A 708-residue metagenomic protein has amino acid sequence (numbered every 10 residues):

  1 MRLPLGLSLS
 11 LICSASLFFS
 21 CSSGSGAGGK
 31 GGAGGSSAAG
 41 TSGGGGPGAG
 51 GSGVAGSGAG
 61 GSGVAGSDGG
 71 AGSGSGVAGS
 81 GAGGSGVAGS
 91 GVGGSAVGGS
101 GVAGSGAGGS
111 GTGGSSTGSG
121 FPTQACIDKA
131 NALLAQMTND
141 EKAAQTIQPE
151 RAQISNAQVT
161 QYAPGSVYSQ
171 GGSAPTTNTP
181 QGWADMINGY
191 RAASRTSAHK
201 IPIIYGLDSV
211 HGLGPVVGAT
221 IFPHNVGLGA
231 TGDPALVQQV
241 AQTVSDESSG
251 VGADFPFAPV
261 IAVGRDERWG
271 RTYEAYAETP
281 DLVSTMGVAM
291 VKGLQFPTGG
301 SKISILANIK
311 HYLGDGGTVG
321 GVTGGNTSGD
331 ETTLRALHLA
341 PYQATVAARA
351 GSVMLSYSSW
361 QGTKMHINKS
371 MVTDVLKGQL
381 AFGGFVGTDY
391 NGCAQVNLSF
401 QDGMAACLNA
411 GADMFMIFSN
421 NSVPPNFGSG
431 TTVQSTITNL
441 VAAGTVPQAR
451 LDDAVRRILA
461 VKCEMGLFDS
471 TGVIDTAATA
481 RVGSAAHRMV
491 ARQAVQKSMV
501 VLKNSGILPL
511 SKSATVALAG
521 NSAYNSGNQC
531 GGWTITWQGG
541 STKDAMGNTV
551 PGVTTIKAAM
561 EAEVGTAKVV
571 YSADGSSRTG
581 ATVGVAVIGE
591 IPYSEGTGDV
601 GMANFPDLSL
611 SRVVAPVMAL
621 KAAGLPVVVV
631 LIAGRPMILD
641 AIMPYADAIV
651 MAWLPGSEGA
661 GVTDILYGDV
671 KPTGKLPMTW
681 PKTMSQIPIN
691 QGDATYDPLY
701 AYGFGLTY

Functional and structural regions predicted by a protein language model:
M1-L3: N-terminal secretory signal peptides that target proteins for export/translocation
L5-G6, L11-G120: Ser/Thr-rich, Pro/Gly/Ala-heavy low-complexity intrinsically disordered linkers and tails of secreted extracellular
G118-Y708: Glycoside hydrolase catalytic-domain context in secreted enzymes
